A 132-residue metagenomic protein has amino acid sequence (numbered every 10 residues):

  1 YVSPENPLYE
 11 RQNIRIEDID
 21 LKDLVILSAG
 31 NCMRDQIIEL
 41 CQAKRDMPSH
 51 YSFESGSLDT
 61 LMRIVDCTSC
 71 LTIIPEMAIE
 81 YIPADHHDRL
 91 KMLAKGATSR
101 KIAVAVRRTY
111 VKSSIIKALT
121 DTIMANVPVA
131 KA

Functional and structural regions predicted by a protein language model:
V2-L24: Flexible hinge/capping segments at coil-to-helix
S3, L27-S28, Y51, I74-P75: Thr-Gly-centered strand-to-loop micro-motif
L8-E10, D23-K44, K112-T120, A130: Secondary-structure junction motif
R11-Q12, D18, G56-T109: Beta-alpha-beta core module
I26-L27, M47-S57: Short beta-strand-to-loop elements that line the ligand-binding cleft of bilobed periplasmic-binding protein-like
K44-M47, D85: Short helix-capping segments at alpha-helix termini
I102, L119, I123: Hydrophobic "lid"/C-terminal helical patch of Rossmann-like NAD(P)-dependent dehydrogenase/epimerase domains
M124-A132: Periplasmic-binding protein-like
